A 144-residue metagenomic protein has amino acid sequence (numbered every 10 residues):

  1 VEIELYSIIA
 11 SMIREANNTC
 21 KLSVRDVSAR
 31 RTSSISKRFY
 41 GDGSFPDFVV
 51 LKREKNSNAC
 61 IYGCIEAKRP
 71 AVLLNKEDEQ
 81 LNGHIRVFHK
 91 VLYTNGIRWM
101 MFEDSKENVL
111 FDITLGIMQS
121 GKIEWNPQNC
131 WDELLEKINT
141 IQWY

Functional and structural regions predicted by a protein language model:
V1-K90, R98-Y144: A short, conserved, highly charged catalytic patch centered on acidic carboxylates
